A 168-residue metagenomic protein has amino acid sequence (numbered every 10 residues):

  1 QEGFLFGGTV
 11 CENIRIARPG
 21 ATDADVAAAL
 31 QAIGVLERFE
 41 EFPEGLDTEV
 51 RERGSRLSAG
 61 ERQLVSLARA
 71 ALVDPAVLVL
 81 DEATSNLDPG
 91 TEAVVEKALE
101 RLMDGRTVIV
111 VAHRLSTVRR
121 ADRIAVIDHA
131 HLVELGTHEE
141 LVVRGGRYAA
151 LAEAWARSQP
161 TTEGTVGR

Functional and structural regions predicted by a protein language model:
E2, G8-R15, G20, A27-I33 (+1 more regions): ABC-family ATPase nucleotide-binding domain "signature/switch" substructure
F39: Nucleotide-activated donor-binding/catalytic signature segment of Leloir-type glycosyltransferases, i.e., the conserved
V143-R168: C-terminal boundary and immediately downstream tail of ABC-type ATPase nucleotide-binding domains
